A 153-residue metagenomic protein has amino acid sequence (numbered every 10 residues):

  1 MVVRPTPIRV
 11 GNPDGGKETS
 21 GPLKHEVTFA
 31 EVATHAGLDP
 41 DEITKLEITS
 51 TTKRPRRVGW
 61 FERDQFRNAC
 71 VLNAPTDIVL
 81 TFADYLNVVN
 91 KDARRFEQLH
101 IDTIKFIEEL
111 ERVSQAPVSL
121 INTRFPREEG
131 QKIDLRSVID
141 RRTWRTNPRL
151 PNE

Functional and structural regions predicted by a protein language model:
M1-E153: Non-transmembrane, aqueous-exposed alpha-helical and coiled segments at domain scale
